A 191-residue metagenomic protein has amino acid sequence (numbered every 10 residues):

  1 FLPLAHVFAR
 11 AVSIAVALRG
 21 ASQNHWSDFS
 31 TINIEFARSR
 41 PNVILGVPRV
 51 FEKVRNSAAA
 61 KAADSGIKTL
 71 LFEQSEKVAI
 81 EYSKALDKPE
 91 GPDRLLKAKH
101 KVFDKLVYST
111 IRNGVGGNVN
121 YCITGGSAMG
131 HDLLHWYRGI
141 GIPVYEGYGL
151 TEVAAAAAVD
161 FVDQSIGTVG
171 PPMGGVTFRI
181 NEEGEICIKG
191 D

Functional and structural regions predicted by a protein language model:
F1-H6, G126-A128: Conserved AMP-binding
L4-Y108, N118: Conserved AMP-binding/adenylation subdomain of ANL enzymes
I44, S83, F103-D191: Conserved AMP-binding/adenylate-forming
